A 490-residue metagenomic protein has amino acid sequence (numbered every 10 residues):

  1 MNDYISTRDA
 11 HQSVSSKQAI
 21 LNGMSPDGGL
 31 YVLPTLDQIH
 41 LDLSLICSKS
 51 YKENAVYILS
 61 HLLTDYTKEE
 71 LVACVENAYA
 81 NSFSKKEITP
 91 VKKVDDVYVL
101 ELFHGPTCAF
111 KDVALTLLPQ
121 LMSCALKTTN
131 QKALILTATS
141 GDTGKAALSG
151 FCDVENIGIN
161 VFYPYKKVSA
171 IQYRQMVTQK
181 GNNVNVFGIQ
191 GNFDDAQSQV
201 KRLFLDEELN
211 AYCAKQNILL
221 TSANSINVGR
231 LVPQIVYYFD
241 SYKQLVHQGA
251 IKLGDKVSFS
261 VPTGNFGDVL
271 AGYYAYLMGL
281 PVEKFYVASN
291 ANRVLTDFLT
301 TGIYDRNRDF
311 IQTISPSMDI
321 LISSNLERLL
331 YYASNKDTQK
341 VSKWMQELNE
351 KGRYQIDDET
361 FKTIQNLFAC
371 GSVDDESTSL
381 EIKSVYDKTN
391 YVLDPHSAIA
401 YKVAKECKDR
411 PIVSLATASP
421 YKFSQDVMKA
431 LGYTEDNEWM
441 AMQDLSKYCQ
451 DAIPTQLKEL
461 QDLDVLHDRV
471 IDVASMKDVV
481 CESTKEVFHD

Functional and structural regions predicted by a protein language model:
M1-D490: PLP-dependent amino-acid enzyme catalytic core
